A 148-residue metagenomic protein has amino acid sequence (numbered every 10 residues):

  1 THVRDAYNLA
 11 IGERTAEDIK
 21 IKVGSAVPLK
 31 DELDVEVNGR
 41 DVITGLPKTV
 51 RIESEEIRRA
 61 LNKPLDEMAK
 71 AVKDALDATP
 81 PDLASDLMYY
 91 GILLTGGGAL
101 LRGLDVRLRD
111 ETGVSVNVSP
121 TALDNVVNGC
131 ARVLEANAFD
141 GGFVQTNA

Functional and structural regions predicted by a protein language model:
T1-N62, D77, L87: Phosphate-binding glycine-rich/basic clefts of nucleotide- and phosphate-handling proteins, predominantly
L9-E17, D31, R132-A148: Acidic, glycine/GT-rich loop-and beta-edge segments that sit at the periphery of enzyme/chaperone cores
R14, E56, K63, E67 (+3 more regions): Conserved active-site and cofactor/substrate-binding residues in soluble primary-metabolism enzymes
I19, V72, L94, C130: Residue-level signature of catalytic and energy-coupling elements of molecular machines, predominantly ATP/GTP-dependent
G24, P28, A84-L108: Glycine-rich phosphate-binding loops at beta-strand->alpha-helix junctions
A60-L87, V133-N137: Phosphate/ATP-binding catalytic cores across multiple sugar-kinase/actin-like superfamilies, primarily ASKHA
V106-A131, D140, T146-N147: Conserved phosphate-binding/catalytic loops in two-lobed NTP-binding clefts
